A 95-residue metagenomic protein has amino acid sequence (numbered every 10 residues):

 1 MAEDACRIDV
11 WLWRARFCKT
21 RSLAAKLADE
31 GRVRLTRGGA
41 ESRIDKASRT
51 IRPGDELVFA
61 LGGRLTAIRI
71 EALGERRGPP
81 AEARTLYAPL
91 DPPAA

Functional and structural regions predicted by a protein language model:
A2-V10, R14, A25-K26, R34-A95: Strongly charged
G31: Hydrophobic ligand-binding cavity/cleft-lining segments
